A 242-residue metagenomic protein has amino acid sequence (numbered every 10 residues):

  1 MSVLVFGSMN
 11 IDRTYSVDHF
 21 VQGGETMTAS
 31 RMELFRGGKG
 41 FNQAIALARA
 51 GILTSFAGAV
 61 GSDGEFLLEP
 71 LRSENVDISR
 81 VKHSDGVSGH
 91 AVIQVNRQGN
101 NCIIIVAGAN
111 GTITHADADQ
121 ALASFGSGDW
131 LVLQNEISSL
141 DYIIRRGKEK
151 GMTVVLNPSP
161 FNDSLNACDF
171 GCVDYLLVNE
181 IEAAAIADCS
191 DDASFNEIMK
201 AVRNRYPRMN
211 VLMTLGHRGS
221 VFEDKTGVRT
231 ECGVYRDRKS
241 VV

Functional and structural regions predicted by a protein language model:
M1-G23: Positively charged, low-complexity intrinsically disordered leader regions
S2, D129-W130, Y175, N210: Structural motif
S2-V3, G23-H90: Substrate-binding N-lobe of the ribokinase-like
V3-L4, D163, S194-V242: Conserved phosphate-binding/catalytic region of the ribokinase-like
S8, G58-S62, R97, V106 (+1 more regions): Cofactor-binding loop segments of dinucleotide-utilizing enzymes, especially the Rossmann-like FAD- and NAD(P)+-binding
N75, G111-A116, V154-F161: Short gly/ser/thr-rich secondary-structure transition/capping motifs
V81-H83, I93-W130: Conserved phosphate-binding/catalytic loop of the ribokinase/pfkB sugar-kinase fold
W130-E197, R218-S220: Conserved beta-alpha-beta core of the PfkB/ribokinase-like small-molecule kinase fold
